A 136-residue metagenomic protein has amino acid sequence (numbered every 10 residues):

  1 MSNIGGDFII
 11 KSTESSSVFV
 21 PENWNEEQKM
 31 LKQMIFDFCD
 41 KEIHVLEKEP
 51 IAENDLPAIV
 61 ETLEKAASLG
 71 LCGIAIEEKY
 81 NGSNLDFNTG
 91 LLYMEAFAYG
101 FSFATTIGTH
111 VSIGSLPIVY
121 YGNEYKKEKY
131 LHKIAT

Functional and structural regions predicted by a protein language model:
M1-E27: Intrinsic disorder at enzyme termini
S17, P21, H44, A96-G100: A short, mixed-charge helix-start or loop-turn motif at secondary-structure junctions
V20-K32, E49-A52: Short, N-terminal intrinsically disordered low-complexity segments that are rich in Pro/Gly and polar/charged residues
E26, M30-M34, E61, N88: Generic recognition of stable, solvent-exposed alpha-helical segments in well-folded globular domains
Q28, I35-C39, A66: Short hydrophobic motif
Q33-F36, A98: Solvent-exposed alpha-helix faces
F36-E49: N-terminal capping segment at the start of a domain
E47-T136: Glycine-rich flavin
